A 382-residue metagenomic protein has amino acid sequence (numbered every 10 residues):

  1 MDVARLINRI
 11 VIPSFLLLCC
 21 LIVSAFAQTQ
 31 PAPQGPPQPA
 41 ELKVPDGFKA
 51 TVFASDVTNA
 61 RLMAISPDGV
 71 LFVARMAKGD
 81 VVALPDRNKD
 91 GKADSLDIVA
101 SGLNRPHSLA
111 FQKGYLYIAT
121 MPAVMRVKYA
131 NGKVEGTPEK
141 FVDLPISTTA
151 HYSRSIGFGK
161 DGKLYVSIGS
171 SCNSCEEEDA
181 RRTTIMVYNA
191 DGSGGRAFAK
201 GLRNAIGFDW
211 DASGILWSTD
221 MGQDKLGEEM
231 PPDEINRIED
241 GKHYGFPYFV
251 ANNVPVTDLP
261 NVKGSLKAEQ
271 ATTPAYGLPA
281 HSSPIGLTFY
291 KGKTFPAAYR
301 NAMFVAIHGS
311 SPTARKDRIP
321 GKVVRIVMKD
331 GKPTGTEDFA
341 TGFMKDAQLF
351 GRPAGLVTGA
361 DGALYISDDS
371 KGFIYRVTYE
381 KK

Functional and structural regions predicted by a protein language model:
T29-V44, S153, S170-N173, T183 (+6 more regions): Beta-propeller domain segments
F53-V57, I98-G102, F141-T148, A197-G201 (+3 more regions): Surface loop/turn motifs at the tips and blade-to-blade linkers of beta-strand repeat domains
F72-A74, I118, Y165-S167, S218-D220 (+2 more regions): Residue position within the beta-strands of beta-propeller blades
D80-A83, A123-M125, T184-M186, E234 (+2 more regions): A short loop-to-beta-strand structural motif that recurs across blades of beta-propeller domains
K89-S95, G132-V134: Acidic, glycine-anchored loop motifs typical of Ca2+
P122-G159, S167-S170: Asp-box/WD-like beta-propeller blade repeats and closely related beta-sheet repeat scaffolds
V357-K382: Blade-level signature of beta-propeller repeat domains, shared across WD40, Kelch, NHL, RCC1 and BNR/Asp-box propellers
